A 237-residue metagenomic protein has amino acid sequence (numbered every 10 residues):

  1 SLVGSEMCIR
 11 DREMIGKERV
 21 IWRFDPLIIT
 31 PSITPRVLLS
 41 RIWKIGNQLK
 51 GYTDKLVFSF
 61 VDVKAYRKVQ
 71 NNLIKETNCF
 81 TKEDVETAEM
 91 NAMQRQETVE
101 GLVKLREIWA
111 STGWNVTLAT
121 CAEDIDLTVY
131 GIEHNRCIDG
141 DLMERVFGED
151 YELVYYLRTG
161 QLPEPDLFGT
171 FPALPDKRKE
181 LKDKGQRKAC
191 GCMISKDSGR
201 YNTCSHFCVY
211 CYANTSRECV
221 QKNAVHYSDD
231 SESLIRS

Functional and structural regions predicted by a protein language model:
L2-I9: Short, small-residue-biased leader/transition segments that mark boundaries at the very start of proteins
I9-M14, L39-L56: Short amphipathic alpha-helices and their capping/turn segments at secondary-structure boundaries
E18-R36: Conserved strand-turn element in the central/C-terminal portion of the radical SAM core barrel that lines
R19-R23, K55-V57, N115-A119: Structural preference for beta-strand elements that scaffold enzyme active sites
I28-I33, D54-E86, C121-R136: Flexible glycine/acidic-rich beta-alpha junction loops that bind and position SAM and/or redox cofactors in anaerobic
E89-G191: A C-terminal junction/extension of Radical SAM enzymes
K188-S216: Local cysteine-cluster metal-coordination motifs and their immediate loop/turn environment, predominantly Fe-S cluster
N214-R217, Q221, V225-S237: Short Fe-S-cluster ligation motifs
